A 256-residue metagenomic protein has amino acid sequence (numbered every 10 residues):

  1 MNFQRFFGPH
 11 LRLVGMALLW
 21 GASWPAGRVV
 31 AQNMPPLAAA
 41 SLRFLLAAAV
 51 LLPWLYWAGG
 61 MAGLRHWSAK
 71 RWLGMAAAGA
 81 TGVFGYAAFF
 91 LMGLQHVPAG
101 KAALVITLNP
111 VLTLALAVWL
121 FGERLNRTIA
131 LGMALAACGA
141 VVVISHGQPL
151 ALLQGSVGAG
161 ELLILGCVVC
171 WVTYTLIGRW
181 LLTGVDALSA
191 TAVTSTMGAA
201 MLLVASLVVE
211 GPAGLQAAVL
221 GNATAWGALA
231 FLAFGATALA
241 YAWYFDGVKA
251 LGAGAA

Functional and structural regions predicted by a protein language model:
M1-L42, A47-A49, M92, A151-W180 (+2 more regions): Glycine-/small-residue-enriched transmembrane alpha-helix faces in small-molecule transporters and effluxers
L13, K70-A77, L125-C138, V185-T194: Cytoplasmic-side transmembrane-helix entry/capping segments in multi-pass membrane proteins
A17, A40-L42, V83, A87 (+4 more regions): Helix-helix packing/entry segments at the starts of transmembrane helices
L19, S23-W24, L52-I106, L114 (+2 more regions): Specific transmembrane alpha-helical segments of multi-pass solute transporters/efflux pumps, especially DMT/EamA
S23, L46-V50, V105-W119, A134 (+3 more regions): Alpha-helical transmembrane segments of compact multi-pass small-molecule transporters, enriched in specific families
P25-P36, G63-L64, Q95, I144-V157 (+1 more regions): Membrane-interface helix termini and inter-helical loops of multi-pass transporters
N33-G85, L112-T113, V169-I177, A192-P212 (+1 more regions): Transmembrane alpha-helices of multi-pass small-molecule transport proteins
L51, L116, L125-G147, L202: Hydrophobic transmembrane alpha-helices of multi-pass small-molecule transport proteins
